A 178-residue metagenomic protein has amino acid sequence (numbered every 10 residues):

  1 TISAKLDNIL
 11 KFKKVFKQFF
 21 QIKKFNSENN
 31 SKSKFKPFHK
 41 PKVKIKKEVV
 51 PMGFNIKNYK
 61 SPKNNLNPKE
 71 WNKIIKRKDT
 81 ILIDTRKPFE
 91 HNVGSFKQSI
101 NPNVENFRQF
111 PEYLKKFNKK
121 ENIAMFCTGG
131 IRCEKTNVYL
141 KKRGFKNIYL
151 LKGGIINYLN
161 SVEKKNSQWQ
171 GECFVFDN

Functional and structural regions predicted by a protein language model:
T1-N64, R77-T80, R86-N178: Rhodanese-like catalytic fold shared by cysteine-dependent sulfurtransferases and DSP/PTP-type phosphatases
L66-I74: Phosphate-interacting basic helix/loop segments used at nucleotide- and nucleic-acid interfaces
